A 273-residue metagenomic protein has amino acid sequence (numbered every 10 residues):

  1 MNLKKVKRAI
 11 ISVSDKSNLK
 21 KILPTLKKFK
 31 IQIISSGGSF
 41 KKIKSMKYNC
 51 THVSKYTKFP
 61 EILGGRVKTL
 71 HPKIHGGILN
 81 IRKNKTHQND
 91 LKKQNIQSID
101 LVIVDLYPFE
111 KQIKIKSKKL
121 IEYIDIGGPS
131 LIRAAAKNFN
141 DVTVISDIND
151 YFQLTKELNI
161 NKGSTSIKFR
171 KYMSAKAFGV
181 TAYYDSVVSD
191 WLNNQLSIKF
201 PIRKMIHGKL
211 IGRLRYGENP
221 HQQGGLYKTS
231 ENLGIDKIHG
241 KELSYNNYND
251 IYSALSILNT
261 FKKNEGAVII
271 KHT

Functional and structural regions predicted by a protein language model:
M1-I33, G38-Y56: N-terminal glycine-/serine-/threonine-rich phosphate-binding loop
K4-R8, K28-I31, M46-N49, P72-H75 (+10 more regions): Short coil/turn connectors at secondary-structure junctions
S12, L79, V102-Y107, I145-S146 (+2 more regions): Short beta-strand segments
D15-K16, I31, G37-K41, S54-K58 (+4 more regions): Short, ordered loop/turn segments at secondary-structure junctions
G38-F109: Glycine-rich nucleotide/cofactor/substrate-binding loop typically near the N-terminus or early in the first domain
L101-E122, I126-T165, Q223, K228-I235: A short, charged helix-loop
F152-E157, K162-T273: Active-site loops and adjacent core secondary-structure elements that bind or stabilize anionic groups
